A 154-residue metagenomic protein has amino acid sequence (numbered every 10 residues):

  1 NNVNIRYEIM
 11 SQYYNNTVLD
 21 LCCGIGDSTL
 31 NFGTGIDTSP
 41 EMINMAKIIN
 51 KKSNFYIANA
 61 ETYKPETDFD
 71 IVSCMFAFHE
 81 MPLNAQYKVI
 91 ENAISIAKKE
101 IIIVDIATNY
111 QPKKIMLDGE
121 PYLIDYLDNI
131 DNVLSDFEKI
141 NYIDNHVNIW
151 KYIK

Functional and structural regions predicted by a protein language model:
N1-T17, I25-Y63, N84-K88, I102-I153: Class I (Rossmann-like) S-adenosyl-L-methionine-dependent methyltransferase catalytic domain, capturing the SAM-binding
L21: Conserved beta-strand/loop positions that form the S-adenosyl-L-methionine
E66: Nucleotide-sugar donor-binding and catalytic loop/hinge architecture of NDP-sugar-dependent glycosyltransferases
S73: A conserved beta-strand element that flanks and buttresses the S-adenosyl-L-methionine
F76: Short alpha-helical catalytic segment bearing the HExxH-like zincin motif of zinc-dependent metalloproteases
H79-M81: A short His-aromatic
Y87-K99: A short glycine-rich, Lys/Arg-flanked "PGG" loop and its adjoining helix->strand segment in the class I
